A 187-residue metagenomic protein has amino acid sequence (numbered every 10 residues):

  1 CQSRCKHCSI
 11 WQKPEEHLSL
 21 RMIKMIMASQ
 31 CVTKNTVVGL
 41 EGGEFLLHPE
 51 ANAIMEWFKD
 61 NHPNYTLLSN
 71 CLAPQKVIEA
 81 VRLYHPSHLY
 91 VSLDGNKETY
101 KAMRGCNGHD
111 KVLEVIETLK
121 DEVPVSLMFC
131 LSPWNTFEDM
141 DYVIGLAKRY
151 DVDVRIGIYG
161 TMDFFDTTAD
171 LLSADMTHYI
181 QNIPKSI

Functional and structural regions predicted by a protein language model:
Q2-S3, E98: Short, acidic Gly/Pro/Ser/Thr-rich loop/turn segments
S3-S87: Conserved alpha-helical substructure of the radical SAM core
L18, S87-H88, S92-D94, E98-I187: Radical SAM enzyme [4Fe-4S]-AdoMet core and its adjacent flexible, acidic and glycine-rich loops/tails across
